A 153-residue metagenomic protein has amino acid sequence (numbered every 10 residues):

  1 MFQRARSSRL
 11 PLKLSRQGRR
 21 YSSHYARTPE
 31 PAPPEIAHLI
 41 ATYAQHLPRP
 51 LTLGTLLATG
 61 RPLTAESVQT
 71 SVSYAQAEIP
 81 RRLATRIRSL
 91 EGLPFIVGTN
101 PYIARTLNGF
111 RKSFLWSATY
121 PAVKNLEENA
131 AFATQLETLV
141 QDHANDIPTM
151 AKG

Functional and structural regions predicted by a protein language model:
M1-L47: N-terminal mitochondrial targeting presequence
P33-G153: Signal-transmission coiled-coils
